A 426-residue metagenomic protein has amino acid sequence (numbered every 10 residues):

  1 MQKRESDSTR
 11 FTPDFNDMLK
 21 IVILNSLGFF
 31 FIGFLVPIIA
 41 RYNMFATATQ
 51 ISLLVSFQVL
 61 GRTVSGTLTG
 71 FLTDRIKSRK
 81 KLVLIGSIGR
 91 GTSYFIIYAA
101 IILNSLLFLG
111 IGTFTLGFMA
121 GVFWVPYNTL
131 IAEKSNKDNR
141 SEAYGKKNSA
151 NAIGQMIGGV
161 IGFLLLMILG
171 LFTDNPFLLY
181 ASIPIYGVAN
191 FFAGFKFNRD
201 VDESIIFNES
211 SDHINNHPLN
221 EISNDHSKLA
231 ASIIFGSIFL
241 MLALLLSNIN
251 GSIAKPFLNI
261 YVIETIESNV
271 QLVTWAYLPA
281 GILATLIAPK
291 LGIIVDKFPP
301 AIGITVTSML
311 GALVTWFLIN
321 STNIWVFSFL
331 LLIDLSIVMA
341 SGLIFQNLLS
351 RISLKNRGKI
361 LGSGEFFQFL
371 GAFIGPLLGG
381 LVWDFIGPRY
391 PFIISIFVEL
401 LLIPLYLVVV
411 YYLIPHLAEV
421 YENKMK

Functional and structural regions predicted by a protein language model:
M1-T12, D202-L240, K424-K426: Juxtamembrane intracellular "pre-TM" segments in multi-pass secondary transporters
R4-T63, F239-N269, V273-A276: Helix-loop boundary and gating motifs at the non-cytosolic
I23, S93, L106-F123, L245 (+1 more regions): Hydrophobic core of transmembrane alpha-helices in multi-pass small-molecule transporters, especially MFS/SLC-type
S65-S78, A288-P299, W383: Helix-to-loop junctions at the C-terminal end of transmembrane segments in multipass secondary transporters
R75-S87, K297-S308: Cytoplasmic membrane-interface "Motif A"-like loop-to-helix N-cap segments of 12-TM Major Facilitator Superfamily
I88-L103, M309-T322: C-terminal ends and interior cores of transmembrane alpha-helices in multi-pass membrane transporters/permeases
V122-S135, M339-S353: Intracellular juxtamembrane helix-capping segments at the cytosolic ends of symmetry-related transmembrane helices
A301-F345: C-terminal transmembrane helical hairpin of 12-TM major facilitator-type secondary transporters
